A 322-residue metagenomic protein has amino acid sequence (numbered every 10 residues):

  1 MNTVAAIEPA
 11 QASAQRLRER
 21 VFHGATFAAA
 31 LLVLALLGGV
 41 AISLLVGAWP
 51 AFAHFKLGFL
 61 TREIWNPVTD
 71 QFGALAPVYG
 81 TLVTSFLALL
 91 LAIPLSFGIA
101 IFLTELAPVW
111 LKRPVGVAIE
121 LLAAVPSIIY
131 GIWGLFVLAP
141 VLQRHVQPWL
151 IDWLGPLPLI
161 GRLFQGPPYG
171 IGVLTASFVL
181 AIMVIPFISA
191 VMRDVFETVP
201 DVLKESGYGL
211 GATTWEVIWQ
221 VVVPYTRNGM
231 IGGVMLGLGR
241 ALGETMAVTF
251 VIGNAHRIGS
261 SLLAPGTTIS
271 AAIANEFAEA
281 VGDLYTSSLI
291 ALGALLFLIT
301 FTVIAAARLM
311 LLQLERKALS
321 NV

Functional and structural regions predicted by a protein language model:
A6-A25, L44-A88, P108-V109, G166 (+1 more regions): Periplasmic/extracellular loop-to-transmembrane helix junction in inner-membrane transport proteins
H54-F72, Y130-I182, L263: Membrane-interfacial helix termini and adjacent extracytoplasmic/periplasmic loops of multi-pass transporters
F72-F102, V234, L296: Transmembrane alpha-helix signature in integral membrane proteins
A88-I119, A307-R316: Transmembrane-helix boundary motif in ABC transporter permease subunits
F97-F102, P158, R162-G209, T213-E216 (+2 more regions): Membrane-cytosol interface at the C-terminal ends of specific transmembrane alpha-helices in multi-pass membrane
V117-L121, V125, I129, I188-P200 (+2 more regions): Transmembrane alpha-helices
Q165, V248-F297: Interhelical loop and adjacent transmembrane-helix boundary motif in polytopic membrane transport permeases
A190-E197, D201, N275-V322: C-terminal transmembrane helix and the adjacent membrane-cytosol boundary/short C-terminal tail of inner/organellar
